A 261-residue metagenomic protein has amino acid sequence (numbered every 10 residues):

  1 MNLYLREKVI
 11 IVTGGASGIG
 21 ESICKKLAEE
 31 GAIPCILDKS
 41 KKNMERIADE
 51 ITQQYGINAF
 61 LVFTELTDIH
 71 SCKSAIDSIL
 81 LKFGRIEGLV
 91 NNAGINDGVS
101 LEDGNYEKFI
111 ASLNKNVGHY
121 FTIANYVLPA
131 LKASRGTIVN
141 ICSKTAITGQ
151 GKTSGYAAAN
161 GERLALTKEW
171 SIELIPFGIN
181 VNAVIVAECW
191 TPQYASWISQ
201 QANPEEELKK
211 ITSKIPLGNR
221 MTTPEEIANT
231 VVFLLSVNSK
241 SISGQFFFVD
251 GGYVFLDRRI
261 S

Functional and structural regions predicted by a protein language model:
M1, T148, V232, S243-S261: Short C-terminal tail/terminal secondary-structure segment of NAD(P)H-dependent dehydrogenase/reductase domains
V9, A16-S17: Conserved glycine-rich cofactor-binding loop
V90, I175, N180, I242-G244: Short, small/polar-rich loop/turn modules that mediate ligand/substrate recognition or access, typified
S100-L113, I211: Substrate-binding pocket helix/loop in short-chain dehydrogenase/reductase
A124, A159, T167: Active-site helix of classical SDR
P129, I172-P176, K240: Alpha-helical segment proximal to the catalytic Tyr-Lys
S143: Residue(s) in the substrate-gating loop at a strand-loop-helix junction that position the organic substrate next
